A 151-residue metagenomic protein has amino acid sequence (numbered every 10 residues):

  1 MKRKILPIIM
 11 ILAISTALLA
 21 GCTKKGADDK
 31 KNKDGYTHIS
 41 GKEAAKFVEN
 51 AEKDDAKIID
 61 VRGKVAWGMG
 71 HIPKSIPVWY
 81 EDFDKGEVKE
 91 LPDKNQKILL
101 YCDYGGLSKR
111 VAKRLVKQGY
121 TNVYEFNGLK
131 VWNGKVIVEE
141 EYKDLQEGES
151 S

Functional and structural regions predicted by a protein language model:
K2-P7, C22-A45, A56, V65-Q96 (+1 more regions): Rhodanese-like catalytic fold shared by cysteine-dependent sulfurtransferases and DSP/PTP-type phosphatases
R3, I14-T16: N-terminal targeting or regulatory segments adjacent to alpha/beta-hydrolase or S9 domains
P7-A13: Sec-dependent N-terminal signal peptides
V48-D54: Alpha-helix termini
I58-D60: Hydrophobic beta-strand scaffold positions of dinucleotide-using enzymes
Y101-C102: Short, surface-exposed ligand- or partner-binding patches at beta-edge/loop junctions that are enriched in aromatics
